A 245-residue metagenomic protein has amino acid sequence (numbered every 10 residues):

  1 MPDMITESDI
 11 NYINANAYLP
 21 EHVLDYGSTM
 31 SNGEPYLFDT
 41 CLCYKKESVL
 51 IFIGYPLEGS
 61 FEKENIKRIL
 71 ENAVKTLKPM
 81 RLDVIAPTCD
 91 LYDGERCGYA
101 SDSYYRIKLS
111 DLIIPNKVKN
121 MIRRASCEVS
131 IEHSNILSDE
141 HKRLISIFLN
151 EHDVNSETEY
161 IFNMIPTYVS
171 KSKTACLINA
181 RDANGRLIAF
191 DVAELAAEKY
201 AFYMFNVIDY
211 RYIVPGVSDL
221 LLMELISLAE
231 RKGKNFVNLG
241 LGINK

Functional and structural regions predicted by a protein language model:
P2-K46, P87-G98, D102-V214, M223-A229: A conserved beta-strand-loop-helix scaffold within acyl/acetyltransferase catalytic domains
K46-R68: Glycine-/proline-rich flexible loop or hinge segments
G54-L57, V84-C89, L109, L241-G242: Structural motif
Y55-F61, F205-G216, I243: A short, internal acetyl-CoA/4′-phosphopantetheine-binding micro-motif in the GNAT/acyltransferase core
E62, L137-D139, L241-K245: Acidic-and-aromatic substrate-binding clefts and catalytic sites of carbohydrate-active enzymes
K63-E71, I213-S227: Conserved acetyl-CoA-binding loop-helix of GNAT-fold acetyltransferases
N65-S101: Non-catalytic accessory segments adjacent to catalytic cores
L77-T88, A229-L241: Conserved GNAT acetyl-CoA-binding A-motif
